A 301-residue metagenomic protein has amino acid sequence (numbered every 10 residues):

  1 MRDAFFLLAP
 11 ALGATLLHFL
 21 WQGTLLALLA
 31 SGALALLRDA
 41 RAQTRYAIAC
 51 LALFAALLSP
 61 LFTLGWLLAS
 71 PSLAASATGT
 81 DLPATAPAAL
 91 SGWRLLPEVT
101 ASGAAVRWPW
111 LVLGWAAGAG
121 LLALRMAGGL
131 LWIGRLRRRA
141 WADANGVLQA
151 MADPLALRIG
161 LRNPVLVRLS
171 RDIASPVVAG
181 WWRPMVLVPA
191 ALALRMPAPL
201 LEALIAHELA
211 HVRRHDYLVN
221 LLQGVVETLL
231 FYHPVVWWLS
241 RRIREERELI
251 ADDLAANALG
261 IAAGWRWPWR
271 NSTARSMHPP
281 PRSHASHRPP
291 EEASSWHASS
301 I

Functional and structural regions predicted by a protein language model:
R2-A77, P97-I301: Membrane-embedded and juxtamembrane structural elements of multi-pass membrane proteins
S72-A88: Juxtamembrane non-transmembrane "cap" segments at the membrane-aqueous interface of multi-pass membrane proteins
P83-A101: Short membrane-interface loop/juxtamembrane segments of multi-pass integral membrane proteins
